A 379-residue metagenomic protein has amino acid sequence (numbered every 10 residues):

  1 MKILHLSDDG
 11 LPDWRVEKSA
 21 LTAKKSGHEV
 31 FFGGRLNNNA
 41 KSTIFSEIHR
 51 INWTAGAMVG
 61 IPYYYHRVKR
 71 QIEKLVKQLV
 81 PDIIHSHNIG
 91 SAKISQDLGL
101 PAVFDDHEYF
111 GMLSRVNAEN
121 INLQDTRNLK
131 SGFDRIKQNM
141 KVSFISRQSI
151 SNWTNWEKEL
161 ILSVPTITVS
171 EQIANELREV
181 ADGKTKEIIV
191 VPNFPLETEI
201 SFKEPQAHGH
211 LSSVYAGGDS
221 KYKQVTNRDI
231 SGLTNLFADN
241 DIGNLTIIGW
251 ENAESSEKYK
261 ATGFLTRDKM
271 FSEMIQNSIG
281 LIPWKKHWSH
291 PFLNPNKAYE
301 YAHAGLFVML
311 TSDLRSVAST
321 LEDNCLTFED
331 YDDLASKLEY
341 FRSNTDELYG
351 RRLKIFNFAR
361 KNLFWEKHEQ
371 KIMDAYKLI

Functional and structural regions predicted by a protein language model:
M1-A40, S231-D241: N-terminal subdomain of nucleotide-sugar transferases
W14, K221-N227, D268, S272-E273 (+2 more regions): Nucleotide-sugar-dependent
V16-E17, L21, F194-E257, G263-F271: Conserved catalytic-core segment of nucleotide-activated headgroup transferases in glycan assembly
S46-E73, I136-I145, A261: A short, charged, and often flexible helix/loop element on the N-terminal side of the glycosyltransferase catalytic
R70-K74, K93, F104, F110-M112 (+2 more regions): Membrane-proximal helix-turn-helix segments that form the acceptor-binding/catalytic region of lipid-linked
Q138-S201: Donor nucleotide-sugar binding/catalytic pocket of nucleotide-sugar-dependent glycosyltransferases
A318-E339: Change "using UDP/GDP/dTDP sugars" to "using nucleotide sugars
E329, S343-K377: A charged, aromatic-enriched C-terminal amphipathic alpha-helix characteristic of glycosyltransferases across folds
